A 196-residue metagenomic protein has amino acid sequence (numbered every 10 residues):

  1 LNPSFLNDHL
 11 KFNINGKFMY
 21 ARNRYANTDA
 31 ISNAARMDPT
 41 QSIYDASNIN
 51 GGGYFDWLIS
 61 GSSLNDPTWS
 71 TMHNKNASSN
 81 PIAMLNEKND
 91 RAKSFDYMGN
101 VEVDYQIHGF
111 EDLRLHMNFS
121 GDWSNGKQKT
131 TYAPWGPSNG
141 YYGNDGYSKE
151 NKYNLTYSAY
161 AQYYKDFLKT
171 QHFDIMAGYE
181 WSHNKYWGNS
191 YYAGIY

Functional and structural regions predicted by a protein language model:
L1, S94, V103-L113: A conserved hydrophobic secondary-structure block that centers on an alpha-helix together with its immediately flanking
N2-M98, H116-Y196: Surface-exposed loop/interface segments of Gram-negative outer-membrane beta-barrel transport/assembly proteins
